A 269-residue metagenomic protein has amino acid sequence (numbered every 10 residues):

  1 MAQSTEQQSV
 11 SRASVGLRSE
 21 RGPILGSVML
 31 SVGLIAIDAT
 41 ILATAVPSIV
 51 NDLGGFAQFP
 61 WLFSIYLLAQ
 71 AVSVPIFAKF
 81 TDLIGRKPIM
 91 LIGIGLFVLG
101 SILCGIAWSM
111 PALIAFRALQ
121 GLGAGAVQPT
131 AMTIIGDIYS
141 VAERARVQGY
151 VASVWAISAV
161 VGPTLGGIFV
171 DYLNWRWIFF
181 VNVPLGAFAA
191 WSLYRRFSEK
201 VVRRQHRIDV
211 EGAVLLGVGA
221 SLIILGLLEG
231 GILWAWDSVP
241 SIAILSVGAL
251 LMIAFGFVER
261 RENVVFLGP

Functional and structural regions predicted by a protein language model:
A2-R195: Transmembrane-helix bundle of Major Facilitator Superfamily
D171-P269: Hydrophobic transmembrane-helix bundles of small-molecule transporters
